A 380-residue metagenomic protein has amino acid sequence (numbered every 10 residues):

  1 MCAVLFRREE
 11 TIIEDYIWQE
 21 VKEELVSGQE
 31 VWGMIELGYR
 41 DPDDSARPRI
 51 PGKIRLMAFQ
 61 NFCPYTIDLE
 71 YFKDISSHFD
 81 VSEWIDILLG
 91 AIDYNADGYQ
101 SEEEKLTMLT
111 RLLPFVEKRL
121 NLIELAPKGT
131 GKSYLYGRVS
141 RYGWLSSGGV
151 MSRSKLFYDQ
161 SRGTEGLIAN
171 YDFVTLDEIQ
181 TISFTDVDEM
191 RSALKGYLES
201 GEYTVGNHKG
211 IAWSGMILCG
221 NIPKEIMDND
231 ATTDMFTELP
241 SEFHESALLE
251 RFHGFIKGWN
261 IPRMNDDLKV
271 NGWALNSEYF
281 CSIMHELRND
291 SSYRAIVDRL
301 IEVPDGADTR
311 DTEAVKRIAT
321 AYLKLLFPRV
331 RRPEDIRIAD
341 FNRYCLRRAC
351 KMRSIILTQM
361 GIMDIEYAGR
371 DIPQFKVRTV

Functional and structural regions predicted by a protein language model:
M1-N95: Extended, charged/polar low-complexity intrinsically disordered regions
F62-Y142: P-loop NTPase catalytic core of nucleic-acid-dependent motor ATPases
T130, Q180-T181, M216-I226, W259-R263: Conserved nucleotide-binding/hydrolysis micro-motifs of P-loop NTPases
T130, Y134, S140-V187: AAA+/P-loop NTPase substrate/partner-engagement loops
R162-T164, E199-S214, T237-F243: Conserved Walker
N170-Y197, I211, P223-D230, A247-L248: Conserved AAA+/SF3 P-loop NTPase catalytic/coupling segment centered on the Walker-B
K224-E242, D266-G272: Conserved P-loop NTPase catalytic core
L248-L249, H253-V380: Conserved NTP phosphate-binding and transfer environment spanning the P-loop NTPase/kinase superfamily
